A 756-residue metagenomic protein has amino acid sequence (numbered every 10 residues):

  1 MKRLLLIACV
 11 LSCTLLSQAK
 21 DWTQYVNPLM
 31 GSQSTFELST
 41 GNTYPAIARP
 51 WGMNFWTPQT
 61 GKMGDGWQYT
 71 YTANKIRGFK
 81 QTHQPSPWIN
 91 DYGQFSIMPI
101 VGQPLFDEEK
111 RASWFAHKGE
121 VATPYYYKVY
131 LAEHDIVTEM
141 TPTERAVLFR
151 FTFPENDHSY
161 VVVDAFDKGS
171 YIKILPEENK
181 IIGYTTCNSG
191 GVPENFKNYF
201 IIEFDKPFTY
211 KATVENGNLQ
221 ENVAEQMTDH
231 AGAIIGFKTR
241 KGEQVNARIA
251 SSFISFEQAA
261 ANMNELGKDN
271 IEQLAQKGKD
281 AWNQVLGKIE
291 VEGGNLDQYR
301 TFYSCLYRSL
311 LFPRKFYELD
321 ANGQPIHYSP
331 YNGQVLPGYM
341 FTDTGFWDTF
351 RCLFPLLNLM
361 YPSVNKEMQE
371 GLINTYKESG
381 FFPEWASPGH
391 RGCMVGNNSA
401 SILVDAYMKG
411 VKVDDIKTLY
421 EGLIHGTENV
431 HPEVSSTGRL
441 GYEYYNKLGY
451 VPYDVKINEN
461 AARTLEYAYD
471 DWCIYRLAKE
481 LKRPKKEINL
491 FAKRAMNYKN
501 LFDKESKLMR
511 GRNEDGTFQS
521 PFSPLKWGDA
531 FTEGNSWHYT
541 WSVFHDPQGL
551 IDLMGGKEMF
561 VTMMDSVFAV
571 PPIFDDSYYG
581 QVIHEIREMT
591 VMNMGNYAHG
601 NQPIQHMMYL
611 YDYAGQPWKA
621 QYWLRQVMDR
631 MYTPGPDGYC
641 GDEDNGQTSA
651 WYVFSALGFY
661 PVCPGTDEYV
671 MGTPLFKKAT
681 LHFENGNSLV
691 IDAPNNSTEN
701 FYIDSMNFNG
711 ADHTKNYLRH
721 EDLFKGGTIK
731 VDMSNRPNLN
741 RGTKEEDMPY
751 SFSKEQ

Functional and structural regions predicted by a protein language model:
M1-K20: Bacterial Sec-dependent N-terminal signal peptides
K20-F354, N358-S401, Y407-L465, C473 (+9 more regions): Accessory carbohydrate-recognition regions in carbohydrate-active enzymes
D470: ATP-dependent phospho-/nucleotidyl transfer catalytic cores
Y702: Extracellular attachment/recognition segments
